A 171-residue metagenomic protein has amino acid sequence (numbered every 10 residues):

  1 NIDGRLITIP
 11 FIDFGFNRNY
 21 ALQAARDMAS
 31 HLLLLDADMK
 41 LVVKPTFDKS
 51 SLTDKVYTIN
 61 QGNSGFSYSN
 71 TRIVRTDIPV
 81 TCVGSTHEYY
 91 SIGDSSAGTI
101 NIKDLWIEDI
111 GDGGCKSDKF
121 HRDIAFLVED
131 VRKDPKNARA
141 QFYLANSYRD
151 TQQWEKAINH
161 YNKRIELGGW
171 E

Functional and structural regions predicted by a protein language model:
I2, A25-S30, W170: Short, charged helix-to-loop "capping" segments that act as catalytic/coupling loops
I2-Y20, A24: Conserved donor nucleotide-binding strand/loop of the catalytic core
D3, A97, L167-G168: Feature targets compositionally biased, intrinsically disordered low-complexity regions with long contiguous runs
F16-Q23, A29, L33, M39-Y161: Catalytic-site signature of metal-activated, phosphate-bearing donor transferases, centered on the GT-A/GT-A-like
D134, G168-G169: Alpha-helical junction/boundary sensor with strong preference for TPR arrays
Q153, W170-E171: Short coil/turn and helix-start
N162-I165, E171: PLP-dependent aminotransferase class I/II
